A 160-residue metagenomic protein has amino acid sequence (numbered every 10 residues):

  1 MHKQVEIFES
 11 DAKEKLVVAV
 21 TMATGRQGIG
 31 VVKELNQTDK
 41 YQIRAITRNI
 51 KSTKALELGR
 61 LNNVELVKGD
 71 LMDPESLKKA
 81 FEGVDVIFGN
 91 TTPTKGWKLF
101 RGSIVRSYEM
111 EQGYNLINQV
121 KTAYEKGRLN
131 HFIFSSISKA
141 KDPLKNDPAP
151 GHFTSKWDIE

Functional and structural regions predicted by a protein language model:
K3-Y41: N-terminal Rossmann NAD(P)H-binding glycine-rich loop of SDR-like oxidoreductase domains
I7, S138-G151: Active-site "gating" loop of Rossmann-like NAD(P)-dependent oxidoreductase/epimerase domains
V17, D85-V86, H131: Structural motif
T21, I46, N90, F134-I137: SDR active-site strand-loop-helix element
Q27-V31, L116, I159: Hydrophobic residues within alpha-helices that form the first helical element adjacent to the glycine-rich loop
Q42-R44, E65, H131-I133: A structural signal for isolated positions on well-ordered beta-strands in alpha/beta enzyme cores
R48-A123, A140-L144: NAD(P)H-binding glycine-rich loop region in Rossmannoid oxidoreductase-like domains and their noncatalytic homologs
P150-E160: Active-site Tyr-X1-5-Lys
